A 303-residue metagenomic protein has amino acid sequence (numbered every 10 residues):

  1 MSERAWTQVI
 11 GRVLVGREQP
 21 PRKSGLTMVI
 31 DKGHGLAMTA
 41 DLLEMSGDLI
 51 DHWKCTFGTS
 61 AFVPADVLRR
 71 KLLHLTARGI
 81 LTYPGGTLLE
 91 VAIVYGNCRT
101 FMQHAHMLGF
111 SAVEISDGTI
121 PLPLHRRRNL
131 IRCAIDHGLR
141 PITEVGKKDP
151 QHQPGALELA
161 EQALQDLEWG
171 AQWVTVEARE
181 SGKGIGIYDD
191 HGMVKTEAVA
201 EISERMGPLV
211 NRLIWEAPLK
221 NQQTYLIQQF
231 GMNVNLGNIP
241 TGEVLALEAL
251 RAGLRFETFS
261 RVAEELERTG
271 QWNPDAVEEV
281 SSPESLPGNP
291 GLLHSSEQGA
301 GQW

Functional and structural regions predicted by a protein language model:
M1-R70: Conserved N-terminal beta1-alpha1 strand-loop-helix module at the mouth
E3-G16, A200-W303: C-terminal alpha-helical cap/extension of soluble enzyme domains
S24-D31, D51-C55, T82-G86, V113-I115 (+4 more regions): Hydrophobic faces of well-ordered beta-strands that scaffold small-molecule active sites in alpha/beta enzyme cores
K32-H34, F57-A61, G86-E90, D117-P121 (+4 more regions): Active-site-proximal loop/turn and secondary-structure-junction residues that shape catalytic pockets, frequently
G33-S46, I93-H104, A156-Q165: Short, acidic/polar
L42-S46, L75, H104-L108, A134 (+3 more regions): Generic structural signal for hydrophobic
F57, L108, A112-T119, L167-K183 (+2 more regions): Glycine-rich phosphate-binding active-site loops on the catalytic face of alpha/beta enzymes
A61-H74, V91-T100, G118-L139, H152-G155 (+3 more regions): Active-site-adjacent beta->alpha loops and helix N-cap segments on the catalytic face of soluble alpha/beta enzymes
